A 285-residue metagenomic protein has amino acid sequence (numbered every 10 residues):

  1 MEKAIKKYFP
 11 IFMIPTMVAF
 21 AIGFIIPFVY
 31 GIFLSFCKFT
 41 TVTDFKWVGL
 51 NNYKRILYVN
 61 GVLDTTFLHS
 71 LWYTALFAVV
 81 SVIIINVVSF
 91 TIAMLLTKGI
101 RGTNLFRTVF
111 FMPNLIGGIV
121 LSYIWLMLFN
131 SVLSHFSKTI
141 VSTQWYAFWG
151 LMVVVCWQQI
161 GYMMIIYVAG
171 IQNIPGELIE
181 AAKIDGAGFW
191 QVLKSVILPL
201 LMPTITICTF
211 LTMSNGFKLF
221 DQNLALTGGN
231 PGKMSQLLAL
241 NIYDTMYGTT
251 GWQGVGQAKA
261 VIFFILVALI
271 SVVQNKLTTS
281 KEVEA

Functional and structural regions predicted by a protein language model:
E2-A285: A structural signal for multi-pass alpha-helical bundles of membrane permease subunits that mediate small-molecule
